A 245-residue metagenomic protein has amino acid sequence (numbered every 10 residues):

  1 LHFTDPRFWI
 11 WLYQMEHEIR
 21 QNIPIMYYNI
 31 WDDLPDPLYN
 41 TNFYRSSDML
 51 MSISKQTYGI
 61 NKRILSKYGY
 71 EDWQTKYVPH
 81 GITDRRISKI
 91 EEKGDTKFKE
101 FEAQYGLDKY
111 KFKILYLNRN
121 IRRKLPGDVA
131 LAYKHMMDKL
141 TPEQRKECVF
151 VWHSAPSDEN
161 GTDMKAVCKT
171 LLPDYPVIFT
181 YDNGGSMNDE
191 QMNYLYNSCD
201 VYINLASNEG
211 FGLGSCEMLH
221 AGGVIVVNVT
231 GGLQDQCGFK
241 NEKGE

Functional and structural regions predicted by a protein language model:
L1-M49, K55-Q56: Extended catalytic core of nucleotide-activated donor transferases of GT-like folds
E18-I19, G161-E190, Y194, K243: Nucleotide-activated donor-binding/catalytic signature segment of Leloir-type glycosyltransferases, i.e., the conserved
P35-Y77, I82-E92, T162, A166: A short, active-site helix/loop in glycosyltransferases that binds the activated sugar's phosphate group
S88-L107: A short helix/loop element that forms part of the nucleotide-sugar donor recognition site in Leloir-type
A103, L107-K124, Y133, F150-V151: Conserved donor-binding/catalytic core segment of Leloir-type glycosyltransferases
S207: Aromatic "clamp/platform" in nucleotide-sugar-dependent glycosyltransferases that forms part of the donor/acceptor
V224-V227, G238, G244: Short hydrophobic beta-strand element within catalytic cores of glycosyltransferases and related nucleotide-activated
